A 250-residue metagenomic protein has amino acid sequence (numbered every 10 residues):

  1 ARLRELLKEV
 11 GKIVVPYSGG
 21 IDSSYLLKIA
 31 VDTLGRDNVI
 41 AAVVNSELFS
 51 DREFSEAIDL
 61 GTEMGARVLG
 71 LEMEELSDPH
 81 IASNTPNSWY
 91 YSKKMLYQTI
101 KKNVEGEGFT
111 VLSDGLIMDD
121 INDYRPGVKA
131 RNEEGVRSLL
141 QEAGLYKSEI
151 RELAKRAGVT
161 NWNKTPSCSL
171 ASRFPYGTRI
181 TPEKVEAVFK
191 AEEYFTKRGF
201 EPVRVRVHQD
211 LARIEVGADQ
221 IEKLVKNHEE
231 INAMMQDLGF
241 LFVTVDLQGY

Functional and structural regions predicted by a protein language model:
A1-R156, K197, A212, E230-F240 (+2 more regions): ATP-dependent adenylation/nucleotidyltransferase module used to activate substrates
V39-A41, V205-A218: Short, aliphatic-rich beta-strand segments
L76, P175-G177, D219: A short, flexible beta-alpha/helix-coil linker loop
G144-K147, R151-F195, E201-V203: Mid-to-C-terminal catalytic subdomains of enzymes that bind/position adenosyl phosphate moieties or nucleic-acid
V188, Q209, H228-N232: Short amphipathic alpha-helical surface patches that serve as generic macromolecular interface elements
E201-H208, D246, Y250: C-terminal boundary motif of the adenylate-forming
Q220-E230: Short, conserved charged micro-motifs
